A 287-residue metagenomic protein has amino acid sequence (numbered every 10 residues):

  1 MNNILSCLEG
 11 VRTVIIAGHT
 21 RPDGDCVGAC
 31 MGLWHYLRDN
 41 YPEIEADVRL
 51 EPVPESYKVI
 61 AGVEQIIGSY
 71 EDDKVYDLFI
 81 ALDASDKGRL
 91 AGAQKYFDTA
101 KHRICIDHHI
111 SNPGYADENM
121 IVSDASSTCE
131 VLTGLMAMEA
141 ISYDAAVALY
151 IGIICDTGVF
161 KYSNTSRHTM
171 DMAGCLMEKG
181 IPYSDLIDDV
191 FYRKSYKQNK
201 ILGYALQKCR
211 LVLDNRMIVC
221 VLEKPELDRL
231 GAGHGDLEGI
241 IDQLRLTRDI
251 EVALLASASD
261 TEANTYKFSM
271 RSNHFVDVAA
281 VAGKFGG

Functional and structural regions predicted by a protein language model:
N2-T20, G28-K58, S69-L78, C155-G287: Hydrophobic helix-and-loop "lid/oligomerization" segment in the mid-to-C-terminal part of catalytic domains
T20-P22, A84-K87, H109-S111, K224-P225 (+1 more regions): Short glycine-rich anion-binding loops that position phosphate/pyrophosphate groups of nucleotides and phosphorylated
G24-C30, K87-A91: Short glycine/serine/threonine-rich phosphate/pyrophosphate-binding segments that cradle anionic phosphate groups
L33-W34, Y96-T99, I121-V122, D171: Glycine-rich, phosphate-binding/catalytic loops in enzymes
A61-E118: Active-site cofactor/cluster-binding pocket
E71-K74, K95-D98, N112-P113, I141-Y143 (+3 more regions): Solvent-exposed alpha-helices and their adjacent loops that cap or buttress functional pockets in soluble metabolic
R103-C105, N119-I121, M217-V219, L255: Conserved beta-strand scaffold positions in the cores of enzyme catalytic domains, especially in NTP/NDP-utilizing
I106-A173: Short alpha-helices
